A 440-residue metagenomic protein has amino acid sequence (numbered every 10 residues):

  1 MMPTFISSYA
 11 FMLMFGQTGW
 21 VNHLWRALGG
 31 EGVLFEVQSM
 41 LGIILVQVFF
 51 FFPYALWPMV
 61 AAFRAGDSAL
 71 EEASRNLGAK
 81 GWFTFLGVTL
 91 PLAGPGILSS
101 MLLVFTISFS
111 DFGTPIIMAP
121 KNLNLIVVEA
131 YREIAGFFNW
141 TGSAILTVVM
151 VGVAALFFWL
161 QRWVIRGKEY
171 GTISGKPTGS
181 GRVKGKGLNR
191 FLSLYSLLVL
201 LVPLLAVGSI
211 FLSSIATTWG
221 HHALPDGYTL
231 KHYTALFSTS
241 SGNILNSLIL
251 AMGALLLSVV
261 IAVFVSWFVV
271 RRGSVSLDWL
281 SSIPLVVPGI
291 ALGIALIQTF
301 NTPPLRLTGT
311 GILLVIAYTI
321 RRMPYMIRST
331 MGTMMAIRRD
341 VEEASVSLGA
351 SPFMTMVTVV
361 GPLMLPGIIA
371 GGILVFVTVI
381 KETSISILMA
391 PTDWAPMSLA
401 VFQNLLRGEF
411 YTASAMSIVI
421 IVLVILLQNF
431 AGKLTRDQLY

Functional and structural regions predicted by a protein language model:
M1-R64, V88, L92-F112, I117-A119 (+7 more regions): Membrane-water interface segments at the C-terminal ends of transmembrane alpha-helices in multi-pass inner-membrane
L13, F112-F138, H222-D226, T383-F410: Glycine-rich helix-loop "coupling/hinge" segments at transmembrane-helix boundaries in multipass transporters
R64-A69, A79-W82, P120-L123, A135-W140 (+7 more regions): Juxtamembrane helix-boundary/capping and inter-helix hinge elements in multi-pass membrane proteins
G66-D67, E72-A93, E343-M364: Short helix-to-coil transition segments within interhelical loops that connect adjacent transmembrane helices
L70, E169-G181, V341, K433-Y440: Short cytosolic juxtamembrane segments of multi-pass membrane proteins
K80, K168-V183, W219-H232, L236: Juxtamembrane inter-helical linkers in multi-pass membrane proteins
W159-Y195: Alpha-helical transmembrane segments of integral membrane proteins
